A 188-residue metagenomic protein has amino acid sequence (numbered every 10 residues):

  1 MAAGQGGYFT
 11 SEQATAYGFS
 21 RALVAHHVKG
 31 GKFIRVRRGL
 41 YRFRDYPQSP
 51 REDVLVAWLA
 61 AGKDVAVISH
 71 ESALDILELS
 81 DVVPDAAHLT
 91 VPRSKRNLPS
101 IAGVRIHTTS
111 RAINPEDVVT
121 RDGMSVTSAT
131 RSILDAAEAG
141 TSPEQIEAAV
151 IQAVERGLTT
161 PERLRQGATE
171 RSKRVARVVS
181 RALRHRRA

Functional and structural regions predicted by a protein language model:
M1-A188: Short gly/ser-rich loop at a beta-strand->alpha-helix junction or flexible surface loop bordering the NTP-binding
